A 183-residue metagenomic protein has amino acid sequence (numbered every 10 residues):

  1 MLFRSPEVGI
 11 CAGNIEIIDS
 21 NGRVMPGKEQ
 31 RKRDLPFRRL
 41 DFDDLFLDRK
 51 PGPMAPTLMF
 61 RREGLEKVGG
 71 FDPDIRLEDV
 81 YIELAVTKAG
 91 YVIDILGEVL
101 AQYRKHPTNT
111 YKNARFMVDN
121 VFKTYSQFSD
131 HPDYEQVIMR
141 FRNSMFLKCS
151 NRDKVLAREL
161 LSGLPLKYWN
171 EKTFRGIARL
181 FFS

Functional and structural regions predicted by a protein language model:
M1, G64-L65, T124-Q127: Residues within well-ordered alpha helices
M1-G27: Conserved donor NDP-sugar-binding/catalytic core segment of glycosyltransferases
A12, G22, G69-G70, R152: Glycine-centered small-residue hotspots that permit tight backbone geometry or close packing
G13, D34-N120: Conserved nucleotide-sugar donor-binding catalytic segment
Q30-R31: Residue-level structural signal for beta-strand termini and adjacent loop
L47-D48, Y81, K88, I93 (+1 more regions): C-terminal subregions of glycosyltransferases and related glycan-biosynthesis enzymes
